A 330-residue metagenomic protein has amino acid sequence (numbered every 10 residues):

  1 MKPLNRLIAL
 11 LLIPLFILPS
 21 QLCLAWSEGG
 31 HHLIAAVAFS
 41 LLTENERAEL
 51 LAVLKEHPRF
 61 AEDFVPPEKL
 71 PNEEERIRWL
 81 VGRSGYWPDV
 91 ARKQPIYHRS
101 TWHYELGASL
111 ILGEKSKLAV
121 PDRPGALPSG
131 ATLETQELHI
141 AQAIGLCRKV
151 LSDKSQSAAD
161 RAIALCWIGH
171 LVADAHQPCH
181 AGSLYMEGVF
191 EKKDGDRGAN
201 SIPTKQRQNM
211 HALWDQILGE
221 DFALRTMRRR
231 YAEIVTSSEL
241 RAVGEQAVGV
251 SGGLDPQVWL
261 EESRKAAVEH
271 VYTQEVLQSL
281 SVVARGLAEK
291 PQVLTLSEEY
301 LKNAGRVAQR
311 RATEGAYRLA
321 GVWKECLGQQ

Functional and structural regions predicted by a protein language model:
M1-R6: Positively charged n-region of N-terminal signal peptides that target proteins for export
I8-S20: Bacterial N-terminal signal peptides
I17-P19, G29, D174: Intrinsically disordered, low-complexity regions enriched for glutamine and histidine
A25-L171, P178-Q330: N-terminal, motif-rich segments that launch catalysis or mediate targeting to/interaction with membranes, typified by
